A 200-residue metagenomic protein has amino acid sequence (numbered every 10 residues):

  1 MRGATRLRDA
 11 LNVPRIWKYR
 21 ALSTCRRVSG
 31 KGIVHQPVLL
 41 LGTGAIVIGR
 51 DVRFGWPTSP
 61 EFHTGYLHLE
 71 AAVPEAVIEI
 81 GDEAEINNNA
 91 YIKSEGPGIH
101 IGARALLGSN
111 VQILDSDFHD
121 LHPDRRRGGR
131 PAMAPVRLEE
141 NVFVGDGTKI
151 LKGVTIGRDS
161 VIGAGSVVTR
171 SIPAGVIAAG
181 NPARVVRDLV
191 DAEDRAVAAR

Functional and structural regions predicted by a protein language model:
M1-D115, E139-E140, R158, A174 (+2 more regions): Domain-scale signature associated with acetyltransferase and cell-envelope carbohydrate enzymes
L67, P123-G129, V197: Flexible, solvent-exposed loop segments that connect beta-strands
D117, D124-R125, V154, D188-L189: Conserved catalytic-core motifs of eukaryotic protein kinase domains, centered on the activation segment
R126-P135, E139: Glycine-rich NAD(P)-binding loop of Rossmann-like domains
V136, G153-V154, G175: A short, glycine- and basic residue-enriched loop/turn that sits immediately adjacent to a domain's principal
F143, V161-G163, V167: A generic "structured core" feature
